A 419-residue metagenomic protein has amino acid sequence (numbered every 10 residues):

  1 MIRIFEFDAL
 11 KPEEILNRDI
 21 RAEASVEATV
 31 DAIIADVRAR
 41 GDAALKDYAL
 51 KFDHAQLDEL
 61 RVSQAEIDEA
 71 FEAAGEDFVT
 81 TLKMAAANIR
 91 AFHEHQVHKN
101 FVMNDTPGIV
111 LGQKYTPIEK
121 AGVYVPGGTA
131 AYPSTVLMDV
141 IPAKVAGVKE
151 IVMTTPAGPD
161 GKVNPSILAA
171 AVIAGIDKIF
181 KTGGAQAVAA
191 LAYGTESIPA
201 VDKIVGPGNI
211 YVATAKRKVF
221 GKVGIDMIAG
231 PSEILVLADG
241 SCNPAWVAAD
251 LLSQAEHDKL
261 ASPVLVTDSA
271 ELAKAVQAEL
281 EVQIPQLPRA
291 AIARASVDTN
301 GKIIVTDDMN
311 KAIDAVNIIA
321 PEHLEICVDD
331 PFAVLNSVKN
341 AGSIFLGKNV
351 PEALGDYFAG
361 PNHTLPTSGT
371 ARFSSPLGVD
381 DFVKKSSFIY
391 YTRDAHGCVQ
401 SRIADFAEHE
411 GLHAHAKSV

Functional and structural regions predicted by a protein language model:
M1-E119: N-terminal Rossmann-like NAD(P)+-binding subdomain of aldehyde/semialdehyde dehydrogenases
R3-F7, K178-G183, I303-D308: Short acidic-hydrophobic, aromatic-tinged amphipathic segments that line or gate anion-handling sites
M103-A169: Conserved small-residue-rich beta-alpha loop and adjacent elements that most often cradle the phosphate/pyrophosphate
K149-P159, P263-S269, V276, G347: Short internal beta-strands
G175-S253, H257-S262: Conserved NAD(P)+-binding/catalytic subdomain of aldehyde/semialdehyde dehydrogenases
M227-T299, I303: A conserved active-site cap/scaffold subdomain adjacent to cofactor or substrate pockets
I318-V419: C-terminal core of ALDH-fold dehydrogenases
